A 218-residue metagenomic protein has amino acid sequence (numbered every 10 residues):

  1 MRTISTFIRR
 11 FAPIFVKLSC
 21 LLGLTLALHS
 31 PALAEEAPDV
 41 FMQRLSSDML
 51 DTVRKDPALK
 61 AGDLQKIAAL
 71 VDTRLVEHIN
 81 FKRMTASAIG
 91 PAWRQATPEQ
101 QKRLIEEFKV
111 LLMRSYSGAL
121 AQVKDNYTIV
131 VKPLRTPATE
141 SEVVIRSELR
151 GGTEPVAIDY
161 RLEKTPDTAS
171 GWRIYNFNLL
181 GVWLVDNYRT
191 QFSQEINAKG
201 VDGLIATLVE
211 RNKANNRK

Functional and structural regions predicted by a protein language model:
M1-I14: N-terminal secretory signal peptides that target proteins for export/translocation
R2, L33-D39, N215-K218: Short, low-structural-confidence N-terminal segments
I14-H29: Bacterial N-terminal signal peptides
E36-Y116: Early exported N-terminus immediately downstream of N-terminal targeting peptides
A61-G62, I129, L204-I205: Short, hydrophobic secondary-structure boundary micro-motifs
E106, R114-D159, R211-K218: Surface-exposed, charged secondary-structure patches
P155-N187: Short beta-strand edge/turn micro-motifs at domain boundaries
N176-K218: Low-complexity, intrinsically disordered terminal/linker segments enriched in charged and Gly/Pro repeats
